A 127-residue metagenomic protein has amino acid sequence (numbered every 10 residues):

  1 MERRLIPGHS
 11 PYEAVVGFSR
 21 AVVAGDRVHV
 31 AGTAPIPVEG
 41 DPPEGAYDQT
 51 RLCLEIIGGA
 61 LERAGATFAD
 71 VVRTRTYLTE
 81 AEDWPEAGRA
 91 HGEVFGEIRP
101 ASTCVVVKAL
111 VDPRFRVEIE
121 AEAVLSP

Functional and structural regions predicted by a protein language model:
M1-P127: Short, polar/acidic, helix-capping and beta-turn segments at strand->helix junctions that line the mouths
